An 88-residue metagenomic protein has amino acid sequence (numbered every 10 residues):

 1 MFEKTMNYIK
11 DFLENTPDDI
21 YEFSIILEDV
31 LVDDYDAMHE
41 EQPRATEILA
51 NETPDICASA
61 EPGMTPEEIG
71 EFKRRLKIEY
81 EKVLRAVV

Functional and structural regions predicted by a protein language model:
M1-E28, E81-V87: Short terminal alpha-helical segments
N7, Y21, E40-E47, E67-G70 (+2 more regions): Generic alpha-helical secondary structure signal
P17-A60: Amphipathic alpha-helical interaction modules
N51, D55-V88: Amphipathic alpha-helical binding modules
